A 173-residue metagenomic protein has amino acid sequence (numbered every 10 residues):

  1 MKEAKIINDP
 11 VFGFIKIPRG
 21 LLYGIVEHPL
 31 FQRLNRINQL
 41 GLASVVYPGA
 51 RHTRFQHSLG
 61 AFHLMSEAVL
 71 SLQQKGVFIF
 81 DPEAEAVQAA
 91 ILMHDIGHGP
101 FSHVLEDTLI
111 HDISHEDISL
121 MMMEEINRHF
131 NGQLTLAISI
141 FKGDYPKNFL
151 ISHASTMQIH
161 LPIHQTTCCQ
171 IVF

Functional and structural regions predicted by a protein language model:
M1-I37, V45-A89, F101-F173: Sequence-structural signature of the catalytic-core scaffold of metal-dependent phosphohydrolases that act on
M93, G97-H98: Short active-site segment of divalent metal-dependent hydrolases/proteases that encodes the spacing between
